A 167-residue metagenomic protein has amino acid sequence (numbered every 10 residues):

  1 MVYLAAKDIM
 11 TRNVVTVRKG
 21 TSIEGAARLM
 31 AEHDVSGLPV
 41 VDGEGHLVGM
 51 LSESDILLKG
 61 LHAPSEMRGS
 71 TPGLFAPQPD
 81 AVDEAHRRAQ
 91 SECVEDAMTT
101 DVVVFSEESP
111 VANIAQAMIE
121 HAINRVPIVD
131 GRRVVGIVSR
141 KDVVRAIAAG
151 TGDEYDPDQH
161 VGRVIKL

Functional and structural regions predicted by a protein language model:
M1-L29, V35, V40-G43, L47-V48 (+4 more regions): Bateman/CBS regulatory modules and CBS-like beta-alpha motifs in cytosolic regions of diverse proteins
G49-S52, L57, I137-V144: Short hydrophobic beta-strand motif reused across regulatory alpha/beta modules
L57-P72, V144-P157: A short, polar/charged loop-to-alpha-helix boundary motif
L58-L61, P110-N113, A122, R133 (+1 more regions): Contiguous N-terminal and early-domain "leader" segments and peripheral loops that mark the onset or edge of a domain
A122, P127-T151: A contiguous, mid-protein "functional segment" used to position or interact with cofactors/ions or partner subunits
